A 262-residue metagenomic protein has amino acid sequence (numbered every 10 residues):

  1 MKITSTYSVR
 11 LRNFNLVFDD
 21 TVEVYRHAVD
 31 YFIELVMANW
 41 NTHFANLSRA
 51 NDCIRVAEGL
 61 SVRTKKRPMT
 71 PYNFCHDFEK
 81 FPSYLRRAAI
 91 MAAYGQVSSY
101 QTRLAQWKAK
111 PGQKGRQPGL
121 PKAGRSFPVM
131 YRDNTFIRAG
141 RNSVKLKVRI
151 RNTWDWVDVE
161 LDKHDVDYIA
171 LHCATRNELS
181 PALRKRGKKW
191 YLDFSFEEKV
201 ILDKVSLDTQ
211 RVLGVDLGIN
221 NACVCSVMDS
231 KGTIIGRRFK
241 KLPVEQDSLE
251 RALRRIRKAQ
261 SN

Functional and structural regions predicted by a protein language model:
M1-N262: Nucleic-acid substrate recognition interfaces
